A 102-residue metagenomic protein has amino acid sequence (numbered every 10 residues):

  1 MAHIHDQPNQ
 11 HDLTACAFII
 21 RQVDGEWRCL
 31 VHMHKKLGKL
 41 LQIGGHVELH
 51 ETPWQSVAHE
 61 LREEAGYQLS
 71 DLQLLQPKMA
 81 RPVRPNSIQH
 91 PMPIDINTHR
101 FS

Functional and structural regions predicted by a protein language model:
M1-D24, S87-P91, D95-I96: Acidic, metal-coordinating catalytic segment for phosphate/diphosphate chemistry, firing primarily on the Nudix
I4-D6, H11, V31-M33, G38 (+2 more regions): Residue-level signal for the start and early helices of compact helical domains
H5, G44, A58, N97-F101: Short secondary-structure capping micro-motifs at structural edges
Q7, M33-H34, H50, N97-H99: Compositionally biased, intrinsically disordered low-complexity segments
G25-S70, L75-M79: Conserved Nudix-box catalytic region and its N-terminal flanking loop in Nudix hydrolases and closely related
G66-S102: Active-site segment of metal-dependent pyrophosphate-handling enzymes, primarily the Nudix hydrolase catalytic core
